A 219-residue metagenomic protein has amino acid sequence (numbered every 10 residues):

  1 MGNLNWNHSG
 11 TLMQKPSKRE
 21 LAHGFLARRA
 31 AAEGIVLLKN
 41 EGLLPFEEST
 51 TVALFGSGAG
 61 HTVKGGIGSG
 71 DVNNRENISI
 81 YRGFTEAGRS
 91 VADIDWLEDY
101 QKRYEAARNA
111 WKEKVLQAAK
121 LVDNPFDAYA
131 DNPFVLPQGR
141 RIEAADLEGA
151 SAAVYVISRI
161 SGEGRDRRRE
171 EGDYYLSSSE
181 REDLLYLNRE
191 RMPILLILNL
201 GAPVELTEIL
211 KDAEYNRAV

Functional and structural regions predicted by a protein language model:
M1-V219: C-terminal non-catalytic regions of proteins with extracellular/luminal or membrane-system context
